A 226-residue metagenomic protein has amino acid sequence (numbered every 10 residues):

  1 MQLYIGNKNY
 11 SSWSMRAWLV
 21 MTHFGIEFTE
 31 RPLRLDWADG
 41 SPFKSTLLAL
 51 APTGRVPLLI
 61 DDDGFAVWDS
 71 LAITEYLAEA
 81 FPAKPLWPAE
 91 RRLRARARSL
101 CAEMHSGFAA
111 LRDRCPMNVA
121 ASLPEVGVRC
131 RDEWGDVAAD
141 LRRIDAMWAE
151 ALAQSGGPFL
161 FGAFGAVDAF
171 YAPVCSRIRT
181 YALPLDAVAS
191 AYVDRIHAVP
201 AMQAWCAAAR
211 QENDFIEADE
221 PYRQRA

Functional and structural regions predicted by a protein language model:
M1-R131: GST-like domain detector, emphasizing the conserved glutathione-binding G-site in the N-terminal thioredoxin-like
M1-Y4, L58, L160, R177-I178 (+1 more regions): A short, structure-level motif marking secondary-structure boundaries and short turns
L3-I5, R31, G162, T180 (+1 more regions): Short, contiguous strand/loop micro-motifs
R34-D36, Y192, R210: Conserved beta-strand edge residues that scaffold enzyme active sites
A49, A198, A207: Phosphate-coordinating loops and pocket residues in cytosolic domains that bind phosphorylated ligands
A78, V174-C175, C206: Active-site-flanking alpha-helical
M104, F108-P200: GST-like fold's C-terminal all-alpha helical module
A209-A226: Acidic/histidine-enriched, glycine/proline-rich intrinsically disordered or flexible terminal extensions
